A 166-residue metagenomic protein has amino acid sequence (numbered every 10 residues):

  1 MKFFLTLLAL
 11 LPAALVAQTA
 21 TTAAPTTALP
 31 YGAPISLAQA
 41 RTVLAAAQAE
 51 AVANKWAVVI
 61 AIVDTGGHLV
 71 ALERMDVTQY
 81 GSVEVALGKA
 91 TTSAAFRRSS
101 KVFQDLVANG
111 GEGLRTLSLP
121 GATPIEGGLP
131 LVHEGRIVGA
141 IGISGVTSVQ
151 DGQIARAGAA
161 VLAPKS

Functional and structural regions predicted by a protein language model:
M1-F3, P164-K165: Generic structural signal for short, solvent-exposed loop/turn connectors between secondary structure elements
K2-A14: Bacterial N-terminal signal peptides
Q18-S166: Flexible, solvent-exposed loop/hinge segments and secondary-structure transition points
